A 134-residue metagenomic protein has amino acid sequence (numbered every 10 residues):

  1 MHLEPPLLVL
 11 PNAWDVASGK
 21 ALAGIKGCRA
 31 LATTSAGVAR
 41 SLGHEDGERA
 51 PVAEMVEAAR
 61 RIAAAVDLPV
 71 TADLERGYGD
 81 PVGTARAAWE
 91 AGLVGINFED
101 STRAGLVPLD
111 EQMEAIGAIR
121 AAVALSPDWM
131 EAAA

Functional and structural regions predicted by a protein language model:
M1, S18, E54, A58-A59 (+1 more regions): N-terminal active-site wall of soluble small-molecule enzyme domains
M1-I25, A118-A122, P127-M130: N-terminal amphipathic alpha-helix/helix-capping segment at the start of soluble metabolic enzymes
V9-D15, L31-T33, V70-L74, I96-F98 (+1 more regions): Hydrophobic faces of well-ordered beta-strands that scaffold small-molecule active sites in alpha/beta enzyme cores
S18-L22, A72, G77-A91: Catalytic cores of alpha/beta
G19-T34, G92: Catalytic domains of carbohydrate-active enzymes, especially glycoside hydrolases
C28-V56, R76-D80, I96-E111: Glycine-rich, proline-tolerant flexible connector loops at the mouths of alpha/beta enzymes
E45-A72, A91, L106-A133: Alpha-helix-loop-beta-strand connector modules within alpha/beta enzyme cores
